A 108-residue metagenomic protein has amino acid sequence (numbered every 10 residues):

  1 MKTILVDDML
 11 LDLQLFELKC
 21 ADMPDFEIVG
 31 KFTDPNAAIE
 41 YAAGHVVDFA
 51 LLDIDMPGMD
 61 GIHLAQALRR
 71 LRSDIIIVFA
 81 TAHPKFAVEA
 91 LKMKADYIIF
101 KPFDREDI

Functional and structural regions predicted by a protein language model:
M1-K2: Non-catalytic signal-transmission and effector/linker regions of two-component phosphorelay proteins
D8-M9, I54: Generic detector of well-ordered alpha-helical packing
M9-G30, R70: Two-component/phosphorelay signaling modules centered on CheY-like receiver
P35-I108: CheY-like receiver
